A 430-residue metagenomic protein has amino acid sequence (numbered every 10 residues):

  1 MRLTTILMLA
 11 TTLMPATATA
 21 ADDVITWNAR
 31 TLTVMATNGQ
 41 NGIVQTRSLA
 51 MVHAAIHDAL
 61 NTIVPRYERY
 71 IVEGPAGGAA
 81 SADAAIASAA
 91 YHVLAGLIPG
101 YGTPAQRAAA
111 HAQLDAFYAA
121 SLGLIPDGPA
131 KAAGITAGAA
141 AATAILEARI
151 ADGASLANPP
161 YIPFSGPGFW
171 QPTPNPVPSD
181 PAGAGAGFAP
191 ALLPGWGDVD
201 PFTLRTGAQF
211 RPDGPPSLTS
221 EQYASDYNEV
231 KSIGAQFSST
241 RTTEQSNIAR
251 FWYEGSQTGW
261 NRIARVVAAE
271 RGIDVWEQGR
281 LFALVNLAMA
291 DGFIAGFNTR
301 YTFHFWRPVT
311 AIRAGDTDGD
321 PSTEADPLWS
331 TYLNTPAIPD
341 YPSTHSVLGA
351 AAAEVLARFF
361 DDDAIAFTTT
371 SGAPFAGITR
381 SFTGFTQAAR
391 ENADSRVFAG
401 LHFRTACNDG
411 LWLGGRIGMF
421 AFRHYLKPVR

Functional and structural regions predicted by a protein language model:
T4-P15: Bacterial N-terminal signal peptides
A20-R430: Acidic/polar surface patches and capping/hinge elements
